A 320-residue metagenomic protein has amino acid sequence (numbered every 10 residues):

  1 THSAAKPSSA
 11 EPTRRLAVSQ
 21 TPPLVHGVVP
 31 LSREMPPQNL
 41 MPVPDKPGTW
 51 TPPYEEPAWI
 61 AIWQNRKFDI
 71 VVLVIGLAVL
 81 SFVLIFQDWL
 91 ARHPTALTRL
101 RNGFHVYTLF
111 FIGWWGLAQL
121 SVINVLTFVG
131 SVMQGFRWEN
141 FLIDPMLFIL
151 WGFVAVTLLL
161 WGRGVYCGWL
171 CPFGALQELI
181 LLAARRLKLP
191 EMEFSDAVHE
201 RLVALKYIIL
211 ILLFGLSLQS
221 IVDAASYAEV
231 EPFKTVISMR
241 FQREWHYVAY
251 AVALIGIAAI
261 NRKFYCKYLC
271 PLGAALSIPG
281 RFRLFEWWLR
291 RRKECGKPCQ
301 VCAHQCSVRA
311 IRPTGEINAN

Functional and structural regions predicted by a protein language model:
T1-H2, K6-E316: Non-ligating segments of multi-cofactor redox enzymes
A319-N320: Long, low-complexity, intrinsically disordered cytosolic termini of multi-pass membrane proteins
